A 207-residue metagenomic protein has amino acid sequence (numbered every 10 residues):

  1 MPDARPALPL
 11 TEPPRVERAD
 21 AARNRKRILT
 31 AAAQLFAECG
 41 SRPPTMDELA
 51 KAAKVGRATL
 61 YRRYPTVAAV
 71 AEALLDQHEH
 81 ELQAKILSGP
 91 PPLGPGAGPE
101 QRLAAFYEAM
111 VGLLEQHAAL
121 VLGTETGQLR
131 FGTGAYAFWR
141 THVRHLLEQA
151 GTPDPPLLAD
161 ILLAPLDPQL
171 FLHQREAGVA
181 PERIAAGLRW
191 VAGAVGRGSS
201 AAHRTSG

Functional and structural regions predicted by a protein language model:
M1-C39, P43-A52, A69-E72: Basic, helix-initiating cap at the start of DNA-binding domains
R18, R25, M46, A68 (+7 more regions): Short, structured helix-loop boundary elements
A31-E38, E81-P92, R102, I161 (+1 more regions): Solvent-exposed, amphipathic alpha-helical segments
K54-Y64: Short hydrophobic/aromatic patch on the recognition helix
V67, L74, H78, L82 (+3 more regions): Hydrophobic/aromatic residues within well-ordered alpha-helical segments
A71-H78, H117, V121: Alpha-helical DNA-contacting segments of helix-turn-helix folds
A73, A84-Q116: Hydrophobic alpha-helical connector segments
V121-T133, A137-R140, L147-G207: Hydrophobic/aromatic-rich alpha-helical bundle segments in the mid-to-C-terminal region
